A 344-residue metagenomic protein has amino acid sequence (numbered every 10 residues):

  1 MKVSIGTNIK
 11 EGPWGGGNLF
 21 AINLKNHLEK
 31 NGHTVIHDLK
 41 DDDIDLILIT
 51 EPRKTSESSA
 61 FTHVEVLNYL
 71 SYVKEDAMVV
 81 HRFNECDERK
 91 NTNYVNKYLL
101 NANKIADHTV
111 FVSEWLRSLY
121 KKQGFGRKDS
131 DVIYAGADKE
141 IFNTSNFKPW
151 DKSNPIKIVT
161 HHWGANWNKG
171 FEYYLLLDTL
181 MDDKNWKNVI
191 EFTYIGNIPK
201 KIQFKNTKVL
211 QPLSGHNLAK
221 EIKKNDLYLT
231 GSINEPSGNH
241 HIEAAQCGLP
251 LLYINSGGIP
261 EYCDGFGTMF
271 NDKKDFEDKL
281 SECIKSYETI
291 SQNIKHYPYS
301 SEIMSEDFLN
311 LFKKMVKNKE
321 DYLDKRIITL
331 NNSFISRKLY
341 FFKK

Functional and structural regions predicted by a protein language model:
I36-I105, W115: Extended catalytic core of nucleotide-activated donor transferases of GT-like folds
T92-N93, G136-P155: Acidic anion/phosphate-binding donor-loop and adjacent secondary structure in glycosyltransferase catalytic cores
K104-D129, I141: A short, active-site helix/loop in glycosyltransferases that binds the activated sugar's phosphate group
P149-K169, L175-D178: Conserved donor-binding/catalytic core segment of Leloir-type glycosyltransferases
I233: Aromatic "clamp/platform" in nucleotide-sugar-dependent glycosyltransferases that forms part of the donor/acceptor
P250-Y253: Short hydrophobic beta-strand element within catalytic cores of glycosyltransferases and related nucleotide-activated
P260-E282: Change "using UDP/GDP/dTDP sugars" to "using nucleotide sugars
K285-F341: A charged, aromatic-enriched C-terminal amphipathic alpha-helix characteristic of glycosyltransferases across folds
